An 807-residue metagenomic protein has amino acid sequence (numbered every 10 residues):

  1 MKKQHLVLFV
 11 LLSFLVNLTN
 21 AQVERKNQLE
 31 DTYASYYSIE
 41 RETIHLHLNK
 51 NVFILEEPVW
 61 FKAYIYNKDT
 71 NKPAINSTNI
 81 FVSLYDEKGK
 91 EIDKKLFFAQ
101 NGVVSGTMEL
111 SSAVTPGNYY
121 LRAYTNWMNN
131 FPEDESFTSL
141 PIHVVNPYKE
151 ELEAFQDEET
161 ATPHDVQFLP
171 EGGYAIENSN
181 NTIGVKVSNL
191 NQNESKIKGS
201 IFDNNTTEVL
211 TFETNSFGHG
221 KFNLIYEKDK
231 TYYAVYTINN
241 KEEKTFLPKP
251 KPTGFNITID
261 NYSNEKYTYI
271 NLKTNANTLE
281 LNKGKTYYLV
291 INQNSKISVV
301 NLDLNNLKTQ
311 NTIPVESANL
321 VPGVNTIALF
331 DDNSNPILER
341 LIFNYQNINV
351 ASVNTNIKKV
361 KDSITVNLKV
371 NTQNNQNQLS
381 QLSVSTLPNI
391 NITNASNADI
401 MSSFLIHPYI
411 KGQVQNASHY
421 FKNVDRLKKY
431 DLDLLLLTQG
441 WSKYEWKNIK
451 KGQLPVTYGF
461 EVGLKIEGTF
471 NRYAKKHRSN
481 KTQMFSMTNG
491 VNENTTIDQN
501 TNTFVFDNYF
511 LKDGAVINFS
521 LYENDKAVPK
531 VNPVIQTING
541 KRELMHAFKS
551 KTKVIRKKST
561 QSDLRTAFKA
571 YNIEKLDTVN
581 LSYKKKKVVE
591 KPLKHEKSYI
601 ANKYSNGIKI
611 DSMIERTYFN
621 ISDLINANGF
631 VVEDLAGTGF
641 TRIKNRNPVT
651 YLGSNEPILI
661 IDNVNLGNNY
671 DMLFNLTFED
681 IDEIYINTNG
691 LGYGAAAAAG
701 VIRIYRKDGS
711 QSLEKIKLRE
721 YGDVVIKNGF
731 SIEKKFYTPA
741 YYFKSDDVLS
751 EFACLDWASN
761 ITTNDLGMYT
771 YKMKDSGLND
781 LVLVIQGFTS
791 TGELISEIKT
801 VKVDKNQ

Functional and structural regions predicted by a protein language model:
M1-L29, L368: Bacterial Sec-dependent N-terminal signal peptides
Q22-E42, H47, F53-I54, P58-F97 (+2 more regions): Contiguous segments within soluble domain cores/interaction surfaces
S35-I39, I54, I75, S111-P116 (+12 more regions): Surface-exposed, low-complexity/disordered segments and acidic/polar micro-motifs at processing/linker regions
H47, D93, Y670-M672, W757: Short, solvent-exposed loop/turn positions at domain surfaces that link secondary-structure elements or cap domain
A63, S83, Y120-M128, A328-L329 (+1 more regions): Internal, hydrophobic beta-strand segments that form the core of beta-sheet-rich folds
V82-D86, I201-D203, I291, L329 (+3 more regions): Conserved aromatic beta-strand anchor motif in extracellular beta-sandwich/beta-rich domains
V104-L110: Ligand-binding face of N-terminal immunoglobulin V-set domains in extracellular IgSF glycoproteins
R642-N687, L713-K717, I785: Periplasmic plug
